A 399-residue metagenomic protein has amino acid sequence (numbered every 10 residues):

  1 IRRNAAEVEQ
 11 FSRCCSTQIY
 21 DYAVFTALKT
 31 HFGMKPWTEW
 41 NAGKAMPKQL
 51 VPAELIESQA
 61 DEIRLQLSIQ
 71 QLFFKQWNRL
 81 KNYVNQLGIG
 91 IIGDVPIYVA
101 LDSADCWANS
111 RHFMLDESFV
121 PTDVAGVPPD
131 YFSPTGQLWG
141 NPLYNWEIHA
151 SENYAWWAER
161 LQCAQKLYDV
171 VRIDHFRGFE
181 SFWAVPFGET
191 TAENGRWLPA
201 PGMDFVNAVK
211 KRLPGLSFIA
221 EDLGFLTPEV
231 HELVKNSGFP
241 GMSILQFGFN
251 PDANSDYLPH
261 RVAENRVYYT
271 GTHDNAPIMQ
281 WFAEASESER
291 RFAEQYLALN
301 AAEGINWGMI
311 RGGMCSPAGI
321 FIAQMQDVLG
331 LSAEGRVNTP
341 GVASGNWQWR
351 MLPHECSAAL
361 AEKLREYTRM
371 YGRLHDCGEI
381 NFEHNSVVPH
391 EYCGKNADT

Functional and structural regions predicted by a protein language model:
I1-F74, V99-I322, Q326-V328, S332 (+1 more regions): Alpha-amylase-like alpha-glycosidases and glucanotransferases acting on alpha-linked glucans and related
I1-R2, C393-K395: Generic signature of intrinsically disordered, low-complexity, basic-rich segments and short cationic peptides
Q59, N300-W307, R311, T368-V387: Short, intrinsically disordered, low-complexity segments enriched in Ser/Thr and Pro
Q66-V99: Conserved, well-ordered alpha-helix/loop/beta-strand core segments that scaffold catalytic motifs
N82, Q86, K211, E362: Replace "anionic and nucleotidyl ligands
G330-N385: Structured C-terminal cap/extension of enzyme domains
H384-N385, Y392, D398: Intrinsic-disorder-associated, low-complexity terminal segments enriched in Asp/Asn/His/Tyr and depleted of Lys/Arg
